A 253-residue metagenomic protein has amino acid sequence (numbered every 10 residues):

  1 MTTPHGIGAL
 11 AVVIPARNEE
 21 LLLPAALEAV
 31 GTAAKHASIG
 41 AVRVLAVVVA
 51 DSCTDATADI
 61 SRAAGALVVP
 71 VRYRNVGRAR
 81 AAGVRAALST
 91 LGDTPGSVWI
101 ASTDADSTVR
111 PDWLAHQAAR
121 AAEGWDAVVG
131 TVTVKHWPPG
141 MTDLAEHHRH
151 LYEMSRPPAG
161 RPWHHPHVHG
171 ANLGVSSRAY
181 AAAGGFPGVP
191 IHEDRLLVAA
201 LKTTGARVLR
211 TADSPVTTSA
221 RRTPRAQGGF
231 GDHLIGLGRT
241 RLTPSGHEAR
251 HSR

Functional and structural regions predicted by a protein language model:
E19-S38: Short, well-formed alpha-helical segments that are part of the catalytic scaffolds of diverse glycosyltransferases
V48-D59: A conserved acidic beta->alpha catalytic loop
A56, T94-V98, S102-A119: Acidic donor-binding/catalytic loop of UDP-sugar-dependent glycosyltransferases, especially processive GT2
A58-T94: Conserved donor nucleotide-binding strand/loop of the catalytic core
D112-D143: Conserved donor NDP-sugar-binding/catalytic core segment of glycosyltransferases
T131-V134, A145-H165, G238-R241: Short, flexible, basic/aromatic active-site loop/helix in glycosyltransferases
V168-A183: Conserved nucleotide-sugar donor-binding and metal-coordinating catalytic region shared by glycosyltransferases
I191-L197: Acidic donor-binding loop at a coil-to-helix junction in glycosyltransferase catalytic cores that engages
